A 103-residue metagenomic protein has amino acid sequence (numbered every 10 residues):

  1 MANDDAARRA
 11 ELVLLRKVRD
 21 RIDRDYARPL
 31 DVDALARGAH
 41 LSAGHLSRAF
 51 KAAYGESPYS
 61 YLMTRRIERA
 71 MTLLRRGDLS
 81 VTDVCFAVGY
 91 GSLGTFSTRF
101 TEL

Functional and structural regions predicted by a protein language model:
M1-D5, V32-L62, F86-L103: Basic/polar phosphate-binding segments, predominantly the helix-turn-helix DNA-binding elements of transcriptional
M1-R8, V18-D20: Amphipathic alpha-helical segments enriched in hydrophobic/aromatic residues interleaved with Lys/Arg
A10-V13, K17, G44, R48: N-terminal amphipathic alpha-helix
E11, A39, L74: Charged, low-complexity surface patches
R16, D20, R24, P29 (+2 more regions): Terminal helix-turn-helix DNA-binding modules in bacterial transcription factors
